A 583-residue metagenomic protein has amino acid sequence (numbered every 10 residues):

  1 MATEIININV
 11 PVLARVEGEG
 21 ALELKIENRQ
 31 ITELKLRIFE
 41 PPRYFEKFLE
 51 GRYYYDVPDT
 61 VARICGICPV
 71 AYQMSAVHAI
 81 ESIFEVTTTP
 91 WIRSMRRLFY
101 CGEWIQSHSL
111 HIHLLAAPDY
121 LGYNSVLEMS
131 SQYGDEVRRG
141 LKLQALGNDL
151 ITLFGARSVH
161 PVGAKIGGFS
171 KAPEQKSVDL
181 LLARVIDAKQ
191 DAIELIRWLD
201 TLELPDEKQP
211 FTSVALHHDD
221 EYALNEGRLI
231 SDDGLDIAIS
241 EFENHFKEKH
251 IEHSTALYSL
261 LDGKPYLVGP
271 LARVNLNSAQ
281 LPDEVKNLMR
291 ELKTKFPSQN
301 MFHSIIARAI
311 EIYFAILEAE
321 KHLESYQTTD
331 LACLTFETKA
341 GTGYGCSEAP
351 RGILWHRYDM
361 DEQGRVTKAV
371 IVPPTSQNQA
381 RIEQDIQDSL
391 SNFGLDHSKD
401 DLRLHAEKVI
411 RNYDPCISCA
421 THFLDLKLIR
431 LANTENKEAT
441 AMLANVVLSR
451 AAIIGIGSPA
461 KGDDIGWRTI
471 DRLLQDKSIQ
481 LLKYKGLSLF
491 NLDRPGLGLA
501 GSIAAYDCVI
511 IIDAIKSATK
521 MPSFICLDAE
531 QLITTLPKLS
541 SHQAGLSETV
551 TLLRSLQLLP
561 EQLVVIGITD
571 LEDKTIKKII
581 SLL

Functional and structural regions predicted by a protein language model:
M1-R351, P373-A444: Active-site bordering "gate/hinge" segments that shape substrate access to catalytic or cofactor-binding pockets
T32, T367, E561-V564: A short, local hydrophobic-aromatic micro-motif
A315-L317, S347-P350, D359, P374 (+3 more regions): Histidine- and/or cysteine-centered catalytic micro-motif in compact active-site loops
R351, H356-Y358, K368: A translation/RNA-centric and nucleic-acid-associated enzymatic feature enriched in Class II aminoacyl-tRNA synthetases
G364: Active-site catalytic microenvironments in core metabolic enzymes, especially phosphate/sugar-handling
L443-L582: N-terminal catalytic or cofactor-binding beta/alpha core of small enzyme domains
